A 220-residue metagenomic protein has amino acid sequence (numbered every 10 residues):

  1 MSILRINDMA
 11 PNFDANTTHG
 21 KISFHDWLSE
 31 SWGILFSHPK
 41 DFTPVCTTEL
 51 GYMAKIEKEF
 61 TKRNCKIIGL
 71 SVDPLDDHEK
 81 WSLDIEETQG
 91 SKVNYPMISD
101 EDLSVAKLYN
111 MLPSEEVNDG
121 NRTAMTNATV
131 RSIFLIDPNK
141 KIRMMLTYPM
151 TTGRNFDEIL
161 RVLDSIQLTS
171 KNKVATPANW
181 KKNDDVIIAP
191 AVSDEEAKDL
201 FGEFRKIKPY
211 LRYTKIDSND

Functional and structural regions predicted by a protein language model:
M1-D220: Chalcogenol-based redox active-site neighborhoods
